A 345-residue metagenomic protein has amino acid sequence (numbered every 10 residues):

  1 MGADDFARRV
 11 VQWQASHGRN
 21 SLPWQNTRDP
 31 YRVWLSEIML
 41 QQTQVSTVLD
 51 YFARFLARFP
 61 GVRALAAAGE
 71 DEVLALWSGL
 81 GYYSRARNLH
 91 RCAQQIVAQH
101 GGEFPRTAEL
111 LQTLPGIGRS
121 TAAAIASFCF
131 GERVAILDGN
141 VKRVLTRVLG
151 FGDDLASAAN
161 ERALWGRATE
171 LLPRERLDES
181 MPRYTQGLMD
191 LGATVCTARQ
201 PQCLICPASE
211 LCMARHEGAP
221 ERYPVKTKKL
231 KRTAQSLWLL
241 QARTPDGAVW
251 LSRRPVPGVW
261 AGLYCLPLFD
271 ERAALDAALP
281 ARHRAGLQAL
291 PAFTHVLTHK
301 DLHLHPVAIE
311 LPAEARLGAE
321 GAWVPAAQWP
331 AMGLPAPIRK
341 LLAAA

Functional and structural regions predicted by a protein language model:
M1-N20, Q25-N26, D190-A345: Intrinsically disordered, low-complexity, charged terminal extensions of DNA damage-control enzymes
G2-D4, R8-L204, A208-E217, E221 (+2 more regions): Catalytic cores of DNA base-excision repair glycosylases
